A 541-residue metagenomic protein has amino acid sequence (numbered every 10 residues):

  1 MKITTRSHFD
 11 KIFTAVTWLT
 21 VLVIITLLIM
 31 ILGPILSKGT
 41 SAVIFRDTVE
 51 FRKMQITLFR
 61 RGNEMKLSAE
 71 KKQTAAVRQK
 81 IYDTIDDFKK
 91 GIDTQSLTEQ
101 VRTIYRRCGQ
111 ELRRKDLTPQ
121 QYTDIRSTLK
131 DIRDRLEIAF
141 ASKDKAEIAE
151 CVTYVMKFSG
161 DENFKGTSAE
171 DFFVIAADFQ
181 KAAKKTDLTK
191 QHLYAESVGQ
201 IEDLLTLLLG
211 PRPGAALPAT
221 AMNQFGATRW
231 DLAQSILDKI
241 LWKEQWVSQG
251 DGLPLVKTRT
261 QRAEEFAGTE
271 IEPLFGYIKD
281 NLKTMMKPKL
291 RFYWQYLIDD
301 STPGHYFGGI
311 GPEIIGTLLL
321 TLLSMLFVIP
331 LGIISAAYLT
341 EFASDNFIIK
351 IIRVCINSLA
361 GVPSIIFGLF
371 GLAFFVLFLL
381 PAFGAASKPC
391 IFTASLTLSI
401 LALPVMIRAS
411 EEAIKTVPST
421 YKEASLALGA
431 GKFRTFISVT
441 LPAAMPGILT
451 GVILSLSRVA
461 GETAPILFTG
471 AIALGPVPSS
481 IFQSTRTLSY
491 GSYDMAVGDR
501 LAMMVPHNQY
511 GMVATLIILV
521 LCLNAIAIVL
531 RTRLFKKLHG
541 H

Functional and structural regions predicted by a protein language model:
M1-V16, L36-Y306: Membrane-topology segments of multi-pass transport proteins
S37, K287-G308, A343, I348 (+3 more regions): Membrane-interfacial helix termini and adjacent extracytoplasmic/periplasmic loops of multi-pass transporters
G304, I466-I517: Interhelical loop and adjacent transmembrane-helix boundary motif in polytopic membrane transport permeases
S324-I356, L369, L377, I528-K536: Transmembrane-helix boundary motif in ABC transporter permease subunits
Y338, F342, N346, S387-A427 (+3 more regions): Membrane-cytosol interface at the C-terminal ends of specific transmembrane alpha-helices in multi-pass membrane
E411, K415, S419, L426 (+2 more regions): C-terminal transmembrane helix and the adjacent membrane-cytosol boundary/short C-terminal tail of inner/organellar
K432-G470: Transmembrane alpha-helices
